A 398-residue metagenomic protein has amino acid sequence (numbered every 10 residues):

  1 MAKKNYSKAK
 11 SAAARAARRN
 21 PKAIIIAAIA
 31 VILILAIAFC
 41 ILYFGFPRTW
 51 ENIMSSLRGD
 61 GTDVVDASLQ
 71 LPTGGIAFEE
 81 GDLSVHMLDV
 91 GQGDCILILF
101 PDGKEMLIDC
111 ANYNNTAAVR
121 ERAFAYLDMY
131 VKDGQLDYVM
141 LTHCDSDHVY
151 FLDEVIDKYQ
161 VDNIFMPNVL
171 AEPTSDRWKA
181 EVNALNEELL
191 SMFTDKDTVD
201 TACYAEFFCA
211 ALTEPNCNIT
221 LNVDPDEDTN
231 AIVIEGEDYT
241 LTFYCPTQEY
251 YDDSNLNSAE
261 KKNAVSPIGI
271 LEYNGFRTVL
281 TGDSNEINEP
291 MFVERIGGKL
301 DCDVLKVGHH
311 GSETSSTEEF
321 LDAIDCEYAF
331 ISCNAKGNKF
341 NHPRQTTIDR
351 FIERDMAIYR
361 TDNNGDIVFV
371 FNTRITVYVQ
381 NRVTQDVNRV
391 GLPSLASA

Functional and structural regions predicted by a protein language model:
A2-I24, V31-A398: Non-globular, low-confidence helical/coil segments that flank catalytic cores
